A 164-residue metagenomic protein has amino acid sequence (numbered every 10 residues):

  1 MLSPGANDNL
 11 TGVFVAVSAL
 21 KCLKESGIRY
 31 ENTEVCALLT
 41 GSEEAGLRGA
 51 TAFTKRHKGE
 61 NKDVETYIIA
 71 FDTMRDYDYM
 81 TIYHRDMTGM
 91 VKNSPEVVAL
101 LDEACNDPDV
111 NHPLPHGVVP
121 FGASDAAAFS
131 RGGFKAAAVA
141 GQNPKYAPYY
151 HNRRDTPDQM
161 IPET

Functional and structural regions predicted by a protein language model:
M1-N93, G122-A126: Acidic/histidine-rich catalytic neighborhood of metal-dependent amide-processing enzymes
M74-T164: Active-site-adjacent substrate-binding region of metalloamidase/peptidase-like peptide-processing proteins
